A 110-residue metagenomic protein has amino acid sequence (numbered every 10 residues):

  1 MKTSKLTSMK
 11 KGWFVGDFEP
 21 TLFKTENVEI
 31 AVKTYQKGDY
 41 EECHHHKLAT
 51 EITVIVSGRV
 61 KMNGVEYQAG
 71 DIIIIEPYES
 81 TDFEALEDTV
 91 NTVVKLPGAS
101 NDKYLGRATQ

Functional and structural regions predicted by a protein language model:
M1-N27, A31-V32, E42, A108-Q110: A short, N-terminal "cap"/entry segment at the start of jelly-roll beta-barrel domains of the cupin/DSBH fold
T21-K24, E41-K47, N63-V65, E84-A85 (+1 more regions): Short histidine-centered beta-strand/loop micro-motifs that create catalytic or ligand/metal-coordination sites
E26-H46, E66-A69, P77: Conserved short histidine dyad/triad with adjacent acidic residue
Y35, H45-K61: Short, conserved beta-strand element in jelly-roll/cupin
L48, E66, E79, E87-T89 (+1 more regions): A generic "binding-loop/recognition-motif" signal
N63-D82, N91: Short acidic-glycine-tyrosine-enriched beta hairpin
E87-A108: A short hydrophobic beta-strand segment most commonly corresponding to one strand of the jelly-roll/cupin
